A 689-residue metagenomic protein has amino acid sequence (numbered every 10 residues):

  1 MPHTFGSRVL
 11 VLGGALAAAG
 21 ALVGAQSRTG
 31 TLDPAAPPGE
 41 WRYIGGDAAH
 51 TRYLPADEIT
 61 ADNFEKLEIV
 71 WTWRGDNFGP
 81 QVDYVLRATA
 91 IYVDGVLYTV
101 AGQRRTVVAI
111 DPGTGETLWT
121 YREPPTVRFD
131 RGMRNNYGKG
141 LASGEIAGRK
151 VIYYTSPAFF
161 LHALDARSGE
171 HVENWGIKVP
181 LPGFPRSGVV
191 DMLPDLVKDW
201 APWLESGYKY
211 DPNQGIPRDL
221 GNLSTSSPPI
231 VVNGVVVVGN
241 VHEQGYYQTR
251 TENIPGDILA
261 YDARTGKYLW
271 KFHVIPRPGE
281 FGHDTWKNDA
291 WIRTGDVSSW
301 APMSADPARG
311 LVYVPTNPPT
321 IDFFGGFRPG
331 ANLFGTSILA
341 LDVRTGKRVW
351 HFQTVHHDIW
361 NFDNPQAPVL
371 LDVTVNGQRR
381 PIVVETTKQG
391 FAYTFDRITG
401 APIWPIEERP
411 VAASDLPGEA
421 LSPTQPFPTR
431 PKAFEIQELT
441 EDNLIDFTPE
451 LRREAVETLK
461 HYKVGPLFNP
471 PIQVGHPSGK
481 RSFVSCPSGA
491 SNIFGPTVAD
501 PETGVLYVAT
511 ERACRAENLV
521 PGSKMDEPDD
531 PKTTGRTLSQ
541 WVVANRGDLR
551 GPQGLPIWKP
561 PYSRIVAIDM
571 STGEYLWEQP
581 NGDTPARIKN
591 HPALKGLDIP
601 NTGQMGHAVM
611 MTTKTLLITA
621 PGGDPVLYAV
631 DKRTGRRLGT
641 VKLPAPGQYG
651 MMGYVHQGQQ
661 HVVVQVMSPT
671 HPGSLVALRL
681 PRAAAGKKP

Functional and structural regions predicted by a protein language model:
M1-G13: Bacterial N-terminal signal peptides that target proteins for export
V11-A21: Bacterial N-terminal signal peptides
A25-E58, P423-R453, E457, G686-P689: N-terminal pre-domain segments of enzymes
G30, A36-W41, A48-A49, W71 (+4 more regions): Acidic, proline/glycine-rich low-complexity intrinsically disordered segments
W41-G45, D83-T106, G132-F160, G221-R250 (+13 more regions): Repeat-blade elements of multi-bladed beta-propeller folds
L54-Y98, K480-S488: Asp/Glu-centered strand-loop micro-motifs enriched in Gly/Pro and often flanked by an aromatic residue
N63-D76, V107-R131, L161-D219, T251 (+8 more regions): Extracytoplasmic/lumenal domain signature
L259, S488-S491: Charge-patterned, long linear interaction tracts outside catalytic cores
